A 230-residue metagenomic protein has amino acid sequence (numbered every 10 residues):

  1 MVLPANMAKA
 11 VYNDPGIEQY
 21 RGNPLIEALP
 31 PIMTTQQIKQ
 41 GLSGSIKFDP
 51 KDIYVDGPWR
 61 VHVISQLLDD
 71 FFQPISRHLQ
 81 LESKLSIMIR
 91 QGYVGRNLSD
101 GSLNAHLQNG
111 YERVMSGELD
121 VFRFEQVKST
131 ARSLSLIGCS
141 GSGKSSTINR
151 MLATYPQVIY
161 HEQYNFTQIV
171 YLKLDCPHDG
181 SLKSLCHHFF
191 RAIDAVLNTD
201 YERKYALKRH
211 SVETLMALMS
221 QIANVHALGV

Functional and structural regions predicted by a protein language model:
M1-S129: A short, basic N-terminal segment
E82, V94-D120, Q126-S129, L182-H188 (+1 more regions): Mid-core helix/loop region of P-loop NTP-binding domains shared across ATPases and GTPases
K84, T147-M151, S184-A192: Alpha-helical scaffold elements adjacent to nucleotide-binding pockets in ATP/GTP-utilizing enzyme cores
F124-N149: Walker A/P-loop nucleotide-binding motif
A131-S135, Y171, A227-G229: Residue-level preference for the first positions of well-ordered beta-strands
S140-S146, D179, Y201-R203: Fungal eukaryote-biased detector of long internal structured cores
T154-N165, A195: Post-Walker A helix-loop "phosphate-sensing" segment adjacent to the P-loop in P-loop NTPases
Y171-G180: A short hydrophobic beta-strand->loop->alpha-helix junction that borders the nucleotide-binding pocket of P-loop NTPases
